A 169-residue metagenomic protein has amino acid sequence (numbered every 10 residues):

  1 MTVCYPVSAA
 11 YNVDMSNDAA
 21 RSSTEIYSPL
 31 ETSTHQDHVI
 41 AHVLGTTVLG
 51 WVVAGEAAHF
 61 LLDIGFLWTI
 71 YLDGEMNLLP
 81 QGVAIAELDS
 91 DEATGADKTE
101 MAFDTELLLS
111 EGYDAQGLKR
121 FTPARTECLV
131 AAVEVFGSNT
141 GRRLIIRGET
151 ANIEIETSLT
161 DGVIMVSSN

Functional and structural regions predicted by a protein language model:
D14-N169: Surface-exposed, interaction-prone regions used to assemble/regulate multi-protein complexes
